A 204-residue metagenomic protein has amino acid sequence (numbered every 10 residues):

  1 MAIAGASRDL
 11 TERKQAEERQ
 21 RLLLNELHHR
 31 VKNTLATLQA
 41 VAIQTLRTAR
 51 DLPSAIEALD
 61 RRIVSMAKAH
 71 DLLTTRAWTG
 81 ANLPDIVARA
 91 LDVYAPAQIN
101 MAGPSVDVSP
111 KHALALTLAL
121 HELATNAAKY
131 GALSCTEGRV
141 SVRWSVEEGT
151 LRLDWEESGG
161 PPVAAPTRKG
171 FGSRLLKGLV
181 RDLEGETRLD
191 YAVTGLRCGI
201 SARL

Functional and structural regions predicted by a protein language model:
A6-R19: PAS-associated C-terminal cap
R19-L24, Y94-R139, T167: Conserved short strand/loop->alpha-helix "switch" segment adjacent to the catalytic nucleotide/phosphoryl-transfer site
L22-A36, A40, Q44: Conserved phosphoacceptor histidine of two-component systems
A42-S54: Short acidic helix/loop segment immediately C-terminal to the autophosphorylated histidine in two-component histidine
E57-L72, W78-A95, S145: Short beta-to-alpha transition helix within the HATPase_c
E137-G149: Short beta-strand/loop element within the Bergerat-fold HATPase_c
V163-D190: ATP phosphate-binding glycine-rich loop and adjacent ATP-lid/helix-beta elements within ATP-binding kinase/ATPase
